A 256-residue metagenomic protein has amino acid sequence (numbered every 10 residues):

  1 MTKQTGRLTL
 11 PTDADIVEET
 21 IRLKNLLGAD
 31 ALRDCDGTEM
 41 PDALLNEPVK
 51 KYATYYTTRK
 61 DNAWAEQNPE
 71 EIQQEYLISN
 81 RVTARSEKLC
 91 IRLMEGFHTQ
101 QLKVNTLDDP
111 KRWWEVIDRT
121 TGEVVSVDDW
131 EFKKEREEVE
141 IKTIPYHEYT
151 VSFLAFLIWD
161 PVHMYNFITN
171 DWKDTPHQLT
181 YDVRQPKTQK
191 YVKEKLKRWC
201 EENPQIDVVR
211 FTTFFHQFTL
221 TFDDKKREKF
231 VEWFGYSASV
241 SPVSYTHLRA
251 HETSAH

Functional and structural regions predicted by a protein language model:
M1-R198, E202-I206: Mature N-terminal, pre-catalytic/accessory segment of carbohydrate-active enzymes
T38-E39, F214-Q217: Short, solvent-exposed loop/turn segments at secondary-structure junctions
P48, P69-E70, D223-E232: Short secondary-structure boundary/capping segments
K60-W64, H216-T221: Short catalytic/ligand-binding loop motif for oxyanion handling, primarily in non-cytosolic enzymes, centered on
V209: Conserved, mostly hydrophobic/aromatic
T246-T253: Conserved small/polar residues in nucleotide/adenosyl-binding loops
